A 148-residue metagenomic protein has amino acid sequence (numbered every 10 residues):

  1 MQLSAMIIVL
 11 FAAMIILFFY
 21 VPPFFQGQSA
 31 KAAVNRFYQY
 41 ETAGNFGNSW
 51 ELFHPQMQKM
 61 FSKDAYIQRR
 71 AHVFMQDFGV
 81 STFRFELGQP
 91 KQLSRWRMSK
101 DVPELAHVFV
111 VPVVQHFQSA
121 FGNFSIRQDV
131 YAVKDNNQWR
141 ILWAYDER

Functional and structural regions predicted by a protein language model:
M1-N45, E51: Short, low-complexity N-terminal intrinsically disordered segments enriched in polar/charged residues
F11-A13, A30-K31, F46, K59 (+4 more regions): Short linear sequence motifs
P22, A30-A33, E41, S49 (+4 more regions): Functionally constrained cores in energy, signaling, and assembly domains
F24, E41-G44, Q76, F85 (+1 more regions): Generic detector of intrinsically disordered, low-complexity, polar/charged segments
Q26-S29, Y38-T42, Q58-S62, P103 (+3 more regions): Extracytoplasmic/periplasmic, Sec-exported soluble proteins
Y38-Q39, I67, V110: Compositionally biased, intrinsically disordered low-complexity regions enriched in proline and serine
G47-H107: Short solvent-exposed beta->alpha transition segments
P90-R148: Exposed beta-sheet edge and beta->alpha loop/turn motif
